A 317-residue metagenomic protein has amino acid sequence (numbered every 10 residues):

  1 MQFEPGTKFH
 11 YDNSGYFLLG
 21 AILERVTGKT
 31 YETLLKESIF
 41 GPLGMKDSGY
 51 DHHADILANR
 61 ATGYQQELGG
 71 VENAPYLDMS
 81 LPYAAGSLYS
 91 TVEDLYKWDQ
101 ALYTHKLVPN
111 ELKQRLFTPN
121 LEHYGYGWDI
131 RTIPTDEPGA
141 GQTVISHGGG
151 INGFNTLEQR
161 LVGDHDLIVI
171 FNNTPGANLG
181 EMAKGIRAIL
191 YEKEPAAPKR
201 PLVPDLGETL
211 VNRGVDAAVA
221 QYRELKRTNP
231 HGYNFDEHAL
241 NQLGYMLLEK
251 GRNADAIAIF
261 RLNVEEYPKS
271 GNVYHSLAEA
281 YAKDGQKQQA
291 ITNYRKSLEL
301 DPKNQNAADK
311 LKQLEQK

Functional and structural regions predicted by a protein language model:
M1-N152: Short, surface-exposed loop or secondary-structure junction motifs that flank catalytic or metal-binding residues
I133-E137, G141-Q142, T174-L240: Short, gly/Ser/Thr-rich active-site loops of penicillin-recognizing serine hydrolases
E237, G271-N272, Q305-N306: Helix-start (N-cap) detector for alpha-helical repeat units in TPR-like alpha-solenoids, especially tetratricopeptide
